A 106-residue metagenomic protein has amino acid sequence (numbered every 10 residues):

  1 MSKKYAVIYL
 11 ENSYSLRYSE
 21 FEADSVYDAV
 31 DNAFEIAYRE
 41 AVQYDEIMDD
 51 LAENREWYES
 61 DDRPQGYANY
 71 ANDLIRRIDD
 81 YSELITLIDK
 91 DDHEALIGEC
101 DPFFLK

Functional and structural regions predicted by a protein language model:
M1-R17, I36: Short aromatic-glycine-(Arg/Gly/Cys) micro-motifs in beta-strand/loop hairpins
Y14-D28: A short, exposed loop/beta-hairpin motif centered on an aromatic-Gly-Thr core
E35-K106: Short, mixed-charge low-complexity intrinsically disordered segments
